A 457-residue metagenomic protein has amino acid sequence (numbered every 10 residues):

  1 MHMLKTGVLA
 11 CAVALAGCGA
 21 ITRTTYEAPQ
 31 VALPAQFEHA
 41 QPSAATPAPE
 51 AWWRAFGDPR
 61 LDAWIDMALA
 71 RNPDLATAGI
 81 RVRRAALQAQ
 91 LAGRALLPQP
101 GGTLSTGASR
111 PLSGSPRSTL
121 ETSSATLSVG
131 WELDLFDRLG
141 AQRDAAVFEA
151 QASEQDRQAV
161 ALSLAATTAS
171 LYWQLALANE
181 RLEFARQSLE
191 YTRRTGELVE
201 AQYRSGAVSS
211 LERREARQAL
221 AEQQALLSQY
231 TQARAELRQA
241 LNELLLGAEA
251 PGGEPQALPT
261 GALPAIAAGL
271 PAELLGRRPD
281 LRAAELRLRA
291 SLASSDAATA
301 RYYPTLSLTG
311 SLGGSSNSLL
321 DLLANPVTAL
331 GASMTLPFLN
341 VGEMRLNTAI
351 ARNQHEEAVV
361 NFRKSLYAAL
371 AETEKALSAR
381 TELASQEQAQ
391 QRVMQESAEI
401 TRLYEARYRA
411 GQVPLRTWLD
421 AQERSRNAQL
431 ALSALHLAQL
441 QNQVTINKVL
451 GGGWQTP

Functional and structural regions predicted by a protein language model:
H2-A70, V147, T231-G276, R282 (+1 more regions): Terminal intrinsically disordered/low-complexity segments used for targeting and assembly
Q41, P47-F56, T103-S128, Q142 (+4 more regions): Small/polar, glycine/serine/threonine/aspartate-rich low-complexity segments that form flexible
L61-A63, T122-S124, S170, E215 (+3 more regions): Transmembrane beta-barrel architecture of outer-membrane proteins
I65, S124-S128, Y172, P271 (+2 more regions): Membrane-embedded beta-strand positions in outer-membrane beta-barrel channels/transporters
A76-T77, G93-R94, L133-A161, L211 (+6 more regions): Sec/SRP-type N-terminal targeting helices
L139, E154-L270, A379, L403-A406 (+2 more regions): Periplasmic alpha-helical coiled-coil/stalk elements that build and connect Gram-negative outer-membrane
Y203-A207, Y408-Q412, V449, G453: A short glycine-centered flexible hinge/capping loop motif at secondary-structure junctions
A262, L377, A431-P457: Acidic, low-complexity, intrinsically disordered peripheral segments
